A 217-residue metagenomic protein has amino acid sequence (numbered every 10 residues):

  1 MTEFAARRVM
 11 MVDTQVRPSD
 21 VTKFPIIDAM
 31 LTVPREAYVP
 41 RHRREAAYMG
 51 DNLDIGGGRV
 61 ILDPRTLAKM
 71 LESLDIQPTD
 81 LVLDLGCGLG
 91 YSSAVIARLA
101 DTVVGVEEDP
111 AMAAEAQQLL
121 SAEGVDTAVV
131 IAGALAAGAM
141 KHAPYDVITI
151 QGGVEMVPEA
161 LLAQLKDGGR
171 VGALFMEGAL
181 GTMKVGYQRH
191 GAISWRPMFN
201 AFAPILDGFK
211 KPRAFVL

Functional and structural regions predicted by a protein language model:
M1-L83, Y91-V95, L99, M112-A122 (+2 more regions): Class I SAM-dependent transferase core
D75-P197: Conserved nucleotide-cofactor-binding alpha/beta core module
L217: Catalytic, metal-anchored helix/loop core of enzyme active sites in primary metabolism
